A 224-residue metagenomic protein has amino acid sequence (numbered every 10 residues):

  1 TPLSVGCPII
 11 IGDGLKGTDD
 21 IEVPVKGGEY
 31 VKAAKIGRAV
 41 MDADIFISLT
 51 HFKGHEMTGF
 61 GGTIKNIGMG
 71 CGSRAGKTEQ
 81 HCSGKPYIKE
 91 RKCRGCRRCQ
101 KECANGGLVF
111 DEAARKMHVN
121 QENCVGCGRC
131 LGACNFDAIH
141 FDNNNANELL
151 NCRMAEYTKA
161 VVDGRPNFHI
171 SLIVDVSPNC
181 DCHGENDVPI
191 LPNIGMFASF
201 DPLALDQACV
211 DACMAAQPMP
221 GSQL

Functional and structural regions predicted by a protein language model:
T1-L224: Extended, low-polarity segments enriched in aliphatic/aromatic residues
